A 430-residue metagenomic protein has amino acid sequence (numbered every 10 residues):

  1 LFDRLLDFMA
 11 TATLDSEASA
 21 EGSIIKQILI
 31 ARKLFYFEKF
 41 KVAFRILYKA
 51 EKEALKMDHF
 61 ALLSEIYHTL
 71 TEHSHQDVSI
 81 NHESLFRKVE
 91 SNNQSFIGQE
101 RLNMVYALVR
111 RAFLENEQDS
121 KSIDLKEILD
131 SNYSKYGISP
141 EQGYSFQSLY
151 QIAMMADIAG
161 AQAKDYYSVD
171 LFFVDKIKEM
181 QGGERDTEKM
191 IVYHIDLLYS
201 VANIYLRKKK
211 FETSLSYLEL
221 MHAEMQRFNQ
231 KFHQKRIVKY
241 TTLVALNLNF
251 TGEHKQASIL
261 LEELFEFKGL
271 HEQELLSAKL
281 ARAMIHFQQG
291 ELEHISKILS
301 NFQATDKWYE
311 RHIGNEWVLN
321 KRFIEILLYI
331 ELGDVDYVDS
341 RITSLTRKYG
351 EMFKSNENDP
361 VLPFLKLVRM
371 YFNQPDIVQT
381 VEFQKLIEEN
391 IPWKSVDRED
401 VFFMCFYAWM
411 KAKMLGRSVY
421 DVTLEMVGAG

Functional and structural regions predicted by a protein language model:
L1-N132, Y136, P140-G143, R369-G430: Flexible inter-repeat linkers and adjacent short helices within tandem amphipathic alpha-helical repeat scaffolds
D3, F37-Y48, V78-K88, Q118-Y136 (+4 more regions): Helix-turn-helix repeat elements of alpha-solenoid scaffolds
G22-I25, L29-K33, L62-E65, T69 (+7 more regions): "A position-specific structural signal for the A-helix of alpha-solenoid helical repeats
K33-F37, E53, T71-H73, I158-Q162 (+4 more regions): Residue-level signature for tetratricopeptide repeat
Y48-K56, V89-I97, L129-E141, L171-D186 (+5 more regions): Amphipathic alpha-helical segments of tetratricopeptide repeats
D58-E65, E100-Y106, E141-Y150, E184-D196 (+5 more regions): Alpha-solenoid helical repeat architecture
G143-A278, Q288: Long, internal scaffold/assembly segments composed of regular secondary structure
W308-D376: Active-site/pore-lining binding-face segments in mid-to-C-terminal subdomains
